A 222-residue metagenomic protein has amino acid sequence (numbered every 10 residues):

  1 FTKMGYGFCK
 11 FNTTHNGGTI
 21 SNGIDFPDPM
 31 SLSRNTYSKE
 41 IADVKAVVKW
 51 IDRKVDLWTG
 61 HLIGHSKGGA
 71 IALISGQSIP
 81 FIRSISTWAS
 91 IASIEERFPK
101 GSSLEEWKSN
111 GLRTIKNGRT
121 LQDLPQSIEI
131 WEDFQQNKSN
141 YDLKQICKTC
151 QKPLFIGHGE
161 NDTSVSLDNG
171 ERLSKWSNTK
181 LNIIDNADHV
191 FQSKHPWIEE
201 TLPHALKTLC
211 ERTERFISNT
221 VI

Functional and structural regions predicted by a protein language model:
F1-P27: Conserved alpha/beta-hydrolase
G17-S21, I91-P99, F191: A short beta-to-alpha transition loop/helix N-cap that caps and shapes the active-site region
M30-K54: Alpha/beta-hydrolase active-site loop
V47-E106: Primarily recognizes the serine-hydrolase "nucleophile elbow" in alpha/beta-hydrolase and SGNH/GDSL folds
S127-I146: Active-site nucleophile elbow and catalytic-triad environment of alpha/beta-hydrolase enzymes
T149-C150, F155-H158, D162: Short beta-strand/loop motif that positions the catalytic acidic residue of the alpha/beta-hydrolase fold
T163-N169: Conserved alpha/beta-hydrolase "acid-adjacent" motif
A187, F191, H195-I222: Catalytic active-site module of serine/aspartate enzymes centered on a nucleophile-bearing elbow/loop
